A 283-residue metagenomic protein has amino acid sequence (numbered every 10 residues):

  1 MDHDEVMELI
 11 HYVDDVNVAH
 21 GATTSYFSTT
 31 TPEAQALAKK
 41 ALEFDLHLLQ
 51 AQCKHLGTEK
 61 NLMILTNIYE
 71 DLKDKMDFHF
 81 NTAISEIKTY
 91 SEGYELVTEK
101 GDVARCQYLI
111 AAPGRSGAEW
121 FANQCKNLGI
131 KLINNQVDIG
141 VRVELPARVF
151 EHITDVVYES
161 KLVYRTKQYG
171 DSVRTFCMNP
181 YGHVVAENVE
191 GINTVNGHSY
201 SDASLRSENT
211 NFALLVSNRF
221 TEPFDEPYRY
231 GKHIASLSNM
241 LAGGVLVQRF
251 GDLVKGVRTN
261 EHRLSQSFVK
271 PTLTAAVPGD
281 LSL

Functional and structural regions predicted by a protein language model:
M1-M7, P32-L283: Residues forming the flavin
M1-T29: Dinucleotide-binding Rossmann-like beta1-alpha1 core, especially the glycine-rich loop that anchors the ADP
